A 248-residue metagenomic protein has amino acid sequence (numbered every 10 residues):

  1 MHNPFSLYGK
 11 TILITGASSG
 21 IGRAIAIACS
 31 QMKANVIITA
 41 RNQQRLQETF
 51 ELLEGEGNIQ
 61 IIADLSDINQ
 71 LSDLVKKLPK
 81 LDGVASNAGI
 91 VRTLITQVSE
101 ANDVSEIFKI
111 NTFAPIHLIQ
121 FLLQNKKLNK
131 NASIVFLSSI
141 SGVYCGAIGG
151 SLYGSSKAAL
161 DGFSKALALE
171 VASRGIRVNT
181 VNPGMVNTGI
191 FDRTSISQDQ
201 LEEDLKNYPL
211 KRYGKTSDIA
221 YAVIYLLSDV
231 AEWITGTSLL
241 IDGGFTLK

Functional and structural regions predicted by a protein language model:
H2-N3, I224, T235-K248: Short C-terminal tail/terminal secondary-structure segment of NAD(P)H-dependent dehydrogenase/reductase domains
S18-S19: Conserved glycine-rich cofactor-binding loop
I95-F108, D204: Substrate-binding pocket helix/loop in short-chain dehydrogenase/reductase
I119, S156, S164: Active-site helix of classical SDR
Q124, K165, L169-E170, E232: Alpha-helical segment proximal to the catalytic Tyr-Lys
S139: Residue(s) in the substrate-gating loop at a strand-loop-helix junction that position the organic substrate next
A172, R177, I234-G236: Short, small/polar-rich loop/turn modules that mediate ligand/substrate recognition or access, typified
